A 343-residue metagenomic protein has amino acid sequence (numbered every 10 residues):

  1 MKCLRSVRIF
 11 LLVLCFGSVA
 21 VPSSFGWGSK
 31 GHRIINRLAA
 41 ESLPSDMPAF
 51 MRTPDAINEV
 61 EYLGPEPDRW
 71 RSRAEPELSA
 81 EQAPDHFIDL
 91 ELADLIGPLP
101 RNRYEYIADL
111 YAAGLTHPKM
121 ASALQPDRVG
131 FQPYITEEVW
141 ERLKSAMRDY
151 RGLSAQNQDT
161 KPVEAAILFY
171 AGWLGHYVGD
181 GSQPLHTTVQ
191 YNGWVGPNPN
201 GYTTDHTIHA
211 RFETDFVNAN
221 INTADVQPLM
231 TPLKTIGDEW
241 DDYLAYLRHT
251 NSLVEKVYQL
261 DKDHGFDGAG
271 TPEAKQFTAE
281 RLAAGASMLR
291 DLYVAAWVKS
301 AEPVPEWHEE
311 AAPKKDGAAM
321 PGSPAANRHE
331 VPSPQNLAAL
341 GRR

Functional and structural regions predicted by a protein language model:
M1-L11: Bacterial N-terminal signal peptides that target proteins for export
I9-A20: Bacterial N-terminal signal peptides
S24-W173, P184-A283, R290-R343: N-terminal, motif-rich segments that launch catalysis or mediate targeting to/interaction with membranes, typified by
